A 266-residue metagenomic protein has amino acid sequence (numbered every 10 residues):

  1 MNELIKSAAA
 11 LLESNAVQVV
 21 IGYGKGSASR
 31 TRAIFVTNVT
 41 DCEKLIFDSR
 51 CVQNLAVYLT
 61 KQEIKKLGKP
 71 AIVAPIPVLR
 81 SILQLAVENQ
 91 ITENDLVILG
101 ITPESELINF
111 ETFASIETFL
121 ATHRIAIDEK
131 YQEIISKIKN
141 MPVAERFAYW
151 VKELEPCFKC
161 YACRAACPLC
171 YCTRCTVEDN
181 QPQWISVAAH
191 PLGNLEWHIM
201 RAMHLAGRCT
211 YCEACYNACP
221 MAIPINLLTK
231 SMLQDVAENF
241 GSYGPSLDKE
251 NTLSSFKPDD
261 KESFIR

Functional and structural regions predicted by a protein language model:
M1-P156, R164-P168, T173: Iron-sulfur-associated redox domains of electron-transfer enzymes in respiratory and anaerobic energy metabolism
I134-L154, C172-R266: Ferredoxin-type iron-sulfur electron-transfer modules in oxidoreductases and energy-metabolism complexes
